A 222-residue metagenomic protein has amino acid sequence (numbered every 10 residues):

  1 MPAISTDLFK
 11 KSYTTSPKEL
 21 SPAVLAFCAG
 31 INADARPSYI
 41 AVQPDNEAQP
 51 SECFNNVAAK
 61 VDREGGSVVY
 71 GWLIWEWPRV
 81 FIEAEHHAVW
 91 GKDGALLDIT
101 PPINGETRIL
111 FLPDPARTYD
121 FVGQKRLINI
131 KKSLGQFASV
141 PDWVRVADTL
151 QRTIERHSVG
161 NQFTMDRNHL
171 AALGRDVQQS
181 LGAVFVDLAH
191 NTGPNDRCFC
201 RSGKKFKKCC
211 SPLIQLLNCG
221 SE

Functional and structural regions predicted by a protein language model:
M1-F199, K204-K208, P212-E222: A structural boundary/capping signal
